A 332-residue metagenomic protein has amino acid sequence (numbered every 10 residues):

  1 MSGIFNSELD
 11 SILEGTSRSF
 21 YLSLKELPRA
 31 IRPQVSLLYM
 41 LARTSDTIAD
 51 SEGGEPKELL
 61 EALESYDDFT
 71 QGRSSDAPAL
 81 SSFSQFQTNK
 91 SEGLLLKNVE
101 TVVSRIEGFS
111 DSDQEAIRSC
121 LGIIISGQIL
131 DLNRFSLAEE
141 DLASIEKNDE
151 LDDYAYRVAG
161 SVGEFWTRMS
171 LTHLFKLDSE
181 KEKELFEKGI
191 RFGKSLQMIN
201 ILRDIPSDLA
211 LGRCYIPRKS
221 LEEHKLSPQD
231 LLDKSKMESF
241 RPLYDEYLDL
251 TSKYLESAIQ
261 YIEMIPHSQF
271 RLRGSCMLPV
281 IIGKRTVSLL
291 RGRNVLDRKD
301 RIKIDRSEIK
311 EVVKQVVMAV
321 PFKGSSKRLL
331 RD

Functional and structural regions predicted by a protein language model:
M1-S195, P206-D332: Catalytic cores of Mg2+-dependent Asp-rich isoprenoid enzymes
N200-I201: Short, contiguous alpha-helical
